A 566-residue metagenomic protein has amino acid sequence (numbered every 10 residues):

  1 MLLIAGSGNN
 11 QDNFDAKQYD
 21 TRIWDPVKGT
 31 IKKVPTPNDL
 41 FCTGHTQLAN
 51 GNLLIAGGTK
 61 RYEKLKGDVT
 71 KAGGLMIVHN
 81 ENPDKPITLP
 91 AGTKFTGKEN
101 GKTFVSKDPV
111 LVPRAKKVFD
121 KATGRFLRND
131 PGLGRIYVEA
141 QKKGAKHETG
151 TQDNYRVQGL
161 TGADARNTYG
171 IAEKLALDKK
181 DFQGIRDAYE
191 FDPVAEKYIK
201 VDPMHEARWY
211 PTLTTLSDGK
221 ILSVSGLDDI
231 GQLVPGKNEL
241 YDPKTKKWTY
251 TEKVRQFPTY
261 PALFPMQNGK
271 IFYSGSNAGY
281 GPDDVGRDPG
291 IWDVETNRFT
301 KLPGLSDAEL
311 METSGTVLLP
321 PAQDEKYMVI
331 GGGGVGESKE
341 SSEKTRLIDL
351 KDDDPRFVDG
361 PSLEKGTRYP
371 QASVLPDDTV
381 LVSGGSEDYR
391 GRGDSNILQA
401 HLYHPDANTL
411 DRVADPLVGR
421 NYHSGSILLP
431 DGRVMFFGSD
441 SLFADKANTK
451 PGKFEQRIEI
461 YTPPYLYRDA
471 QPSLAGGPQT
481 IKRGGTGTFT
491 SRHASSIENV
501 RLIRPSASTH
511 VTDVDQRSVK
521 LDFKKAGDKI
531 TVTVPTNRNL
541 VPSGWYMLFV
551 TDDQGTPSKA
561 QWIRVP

Functional and structural regions predicted by a protein language model:
M1-G67, A176-P566: Kelch-like beta-propeller repeat domains
K64-D178: Short beta-strand/helix segments in adaptor/scaffold domains that form protein-protein interfaces within large
